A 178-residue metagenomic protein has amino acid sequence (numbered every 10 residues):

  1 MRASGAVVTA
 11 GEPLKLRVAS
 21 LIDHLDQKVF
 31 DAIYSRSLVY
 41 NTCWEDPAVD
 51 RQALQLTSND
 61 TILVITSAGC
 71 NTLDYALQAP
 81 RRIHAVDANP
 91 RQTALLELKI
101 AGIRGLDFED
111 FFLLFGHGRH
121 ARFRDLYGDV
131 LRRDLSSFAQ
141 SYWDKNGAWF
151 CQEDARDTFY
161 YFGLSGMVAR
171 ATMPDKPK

Functional and structural regions predicted by a protein language model:
R2-A32: N-terminal, positively charged/glycine-rich alpha-helical extensions of SAM-dependent methyltransferases
T9-V18, R91-K178: Class I S-adenosyl-L-methionine-dependent methyltransferase module
L38-T61, D74: Conserved alpha-helix/loop element of class I SAM-dependent methyltransferases that forms part of the SAM/SAH-binding
S58-S67, I83-H84: Conserved class I S-adenosyl-L-methionine
A68-P80: Conserved SAM-binding loop of SAM-dependent methyltransferases across substrates and taxa, primarily the Class I
A85-P90: Conserved acidic E/D residue at the C-terminus of a beta-strand in Rossmann-like folds
